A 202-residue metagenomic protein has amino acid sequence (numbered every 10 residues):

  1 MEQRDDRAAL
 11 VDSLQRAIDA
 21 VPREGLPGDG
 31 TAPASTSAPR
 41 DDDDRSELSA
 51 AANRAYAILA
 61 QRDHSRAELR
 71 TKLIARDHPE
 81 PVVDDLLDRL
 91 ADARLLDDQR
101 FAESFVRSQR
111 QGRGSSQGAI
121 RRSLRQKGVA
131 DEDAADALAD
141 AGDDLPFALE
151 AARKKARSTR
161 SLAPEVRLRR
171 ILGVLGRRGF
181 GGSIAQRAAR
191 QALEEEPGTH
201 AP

Functional and structural regions predicted by a protein language model:
M1-P202: An alpha-helical, amphipathic repeat domain used for nucleic-acid recognition, typified by the mTERF helical solenoid
